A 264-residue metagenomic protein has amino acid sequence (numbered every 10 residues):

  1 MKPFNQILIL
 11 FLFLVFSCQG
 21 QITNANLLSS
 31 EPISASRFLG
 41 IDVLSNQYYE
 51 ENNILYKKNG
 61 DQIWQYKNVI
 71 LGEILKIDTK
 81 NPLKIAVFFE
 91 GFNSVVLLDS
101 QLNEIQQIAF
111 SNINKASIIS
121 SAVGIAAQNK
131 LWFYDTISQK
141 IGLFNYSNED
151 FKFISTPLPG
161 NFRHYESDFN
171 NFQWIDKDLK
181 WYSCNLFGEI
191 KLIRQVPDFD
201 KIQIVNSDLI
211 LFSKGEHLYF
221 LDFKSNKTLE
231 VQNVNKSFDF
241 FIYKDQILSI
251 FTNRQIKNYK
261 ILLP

Functional and structural regions predicted by a protein language model:
M1-L27, P264: Bacterial Sec-dependent N-terminal signal peptides
I22-N93: Start-of-domain marker
A25-P32, D61-N68, E104-N114, E149-T156 (+2 more regions): A short beta-strand motif characteristic of beta-propeller blades
I33-D42, L71-T79, K115-G124, P159-F169 (+2 more regions): Repeated scaffold domains used in trafficking and secretory/extracellular systems, primarily beta-propellers
F38-E50, L83-F89, V95, V123-D135 (+5 more regions): Short beta-strand elements that form the blades of beta-propeller/WD-repeat-like and other beta-sheet-rich scaffold
I54-K57, F92-L97, S138-L143, D178-N185 (+2 more regions): Structural motif
K58-D61, D99-N103, N145-E149, N185-E189 (+2 more regions): Short loop/turn segments that connect beta-strands within beta-propeller blades
F220-P264: Hydrophilic extracytoplasmic domains
